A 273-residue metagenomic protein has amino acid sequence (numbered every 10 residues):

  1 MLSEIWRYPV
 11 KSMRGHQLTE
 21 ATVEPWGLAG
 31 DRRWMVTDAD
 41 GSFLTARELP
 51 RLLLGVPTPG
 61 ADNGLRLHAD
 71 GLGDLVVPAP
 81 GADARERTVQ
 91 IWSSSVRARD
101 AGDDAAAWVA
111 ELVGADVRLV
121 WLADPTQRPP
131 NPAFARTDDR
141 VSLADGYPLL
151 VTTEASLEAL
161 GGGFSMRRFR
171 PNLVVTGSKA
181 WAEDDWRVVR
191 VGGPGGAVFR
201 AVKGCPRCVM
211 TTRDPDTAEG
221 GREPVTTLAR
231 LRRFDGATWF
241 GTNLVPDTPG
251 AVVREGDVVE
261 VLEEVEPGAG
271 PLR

Functional and structural regions predicted by a protein language model:
M1-R273: Metal-cofactor-dependent catalytic cores
